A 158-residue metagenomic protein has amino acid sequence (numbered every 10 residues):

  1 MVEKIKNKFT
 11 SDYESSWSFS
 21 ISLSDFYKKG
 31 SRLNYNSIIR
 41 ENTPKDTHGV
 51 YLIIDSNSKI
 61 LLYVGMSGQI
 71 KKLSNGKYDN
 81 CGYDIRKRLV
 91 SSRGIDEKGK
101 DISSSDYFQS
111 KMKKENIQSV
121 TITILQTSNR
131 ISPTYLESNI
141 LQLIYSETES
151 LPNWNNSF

Functional and structural regions predicted by a protein language model:
M1-L62, M66-F158: Boundary/linker segments flanking structured domains
